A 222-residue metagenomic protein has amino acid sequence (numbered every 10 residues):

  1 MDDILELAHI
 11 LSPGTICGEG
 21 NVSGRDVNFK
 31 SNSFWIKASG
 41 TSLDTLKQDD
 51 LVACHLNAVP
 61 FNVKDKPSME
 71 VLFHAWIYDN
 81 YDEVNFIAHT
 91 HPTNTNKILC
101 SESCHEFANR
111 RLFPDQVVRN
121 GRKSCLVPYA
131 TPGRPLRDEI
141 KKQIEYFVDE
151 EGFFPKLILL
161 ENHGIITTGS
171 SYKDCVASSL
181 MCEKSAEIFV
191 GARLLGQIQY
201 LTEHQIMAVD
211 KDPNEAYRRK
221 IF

Functional and structural regions predicted by a protein language model:
M1-F222: Glycine-rich flexible loops
